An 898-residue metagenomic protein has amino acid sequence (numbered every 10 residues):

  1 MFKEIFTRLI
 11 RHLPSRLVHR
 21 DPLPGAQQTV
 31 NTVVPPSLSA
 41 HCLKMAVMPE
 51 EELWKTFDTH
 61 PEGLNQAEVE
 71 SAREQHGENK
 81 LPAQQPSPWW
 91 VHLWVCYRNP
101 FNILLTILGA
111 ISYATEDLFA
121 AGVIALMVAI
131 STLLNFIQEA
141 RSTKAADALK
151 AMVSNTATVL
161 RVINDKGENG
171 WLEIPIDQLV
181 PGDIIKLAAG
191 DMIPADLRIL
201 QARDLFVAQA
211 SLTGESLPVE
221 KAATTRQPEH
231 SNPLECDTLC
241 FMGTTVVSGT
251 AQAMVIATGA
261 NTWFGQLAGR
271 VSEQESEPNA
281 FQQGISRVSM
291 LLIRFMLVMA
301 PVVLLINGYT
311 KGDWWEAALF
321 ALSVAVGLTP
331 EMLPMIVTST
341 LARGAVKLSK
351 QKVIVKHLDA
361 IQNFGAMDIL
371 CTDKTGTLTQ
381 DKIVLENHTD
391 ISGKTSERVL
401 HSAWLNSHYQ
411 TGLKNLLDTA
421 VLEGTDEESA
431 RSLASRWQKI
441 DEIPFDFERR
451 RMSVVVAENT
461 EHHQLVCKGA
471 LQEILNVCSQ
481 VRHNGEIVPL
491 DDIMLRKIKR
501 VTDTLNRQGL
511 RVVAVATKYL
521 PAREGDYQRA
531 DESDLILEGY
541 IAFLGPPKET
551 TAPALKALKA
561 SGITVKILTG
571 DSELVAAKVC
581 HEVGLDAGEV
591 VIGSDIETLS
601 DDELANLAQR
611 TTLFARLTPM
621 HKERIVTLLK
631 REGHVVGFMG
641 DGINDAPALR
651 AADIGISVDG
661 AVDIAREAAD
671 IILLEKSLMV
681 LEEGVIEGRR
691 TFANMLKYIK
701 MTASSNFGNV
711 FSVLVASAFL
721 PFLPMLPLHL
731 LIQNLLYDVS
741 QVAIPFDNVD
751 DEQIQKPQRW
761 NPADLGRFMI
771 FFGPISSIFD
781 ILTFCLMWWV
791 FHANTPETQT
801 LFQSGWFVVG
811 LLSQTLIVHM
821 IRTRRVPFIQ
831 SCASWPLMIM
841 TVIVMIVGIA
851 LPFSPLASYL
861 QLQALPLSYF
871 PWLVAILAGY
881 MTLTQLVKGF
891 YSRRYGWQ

Functional and structural regions predicted by a protein language model:
M1-V180, I185-I193, R198-F206, A210-L217 (+4 more regions): Non-lumenal N-terminal regulatory segments of integral membrane proteins
V69, Y97, S142, A157 (+29 more regions): Residue-level signature of catalytic and energy-coupling elements of molecular machines, predominantly ATP/GTP-dependent
E78-A110, T143, H230-L239, R270-V298 (+6 more regions): Soluble-to-membrane junctions at the N-terminal ends of transmembrane alpha-helices in multi-pass ion-transporting
V95-A114, V128, T132, S154-N155 (+10 more regions): Alpha-helical transmembrane segments of multi-pass membrane proteins, especially the membrane-embedded transport
I103-V123, I163-K166, L291-T329, A342 (+6 more regions): Helix-interface capping motifs at the ends of transmembrane segments in multi-pass membrane proteins
T115, V123-S154, R161, E277-T372 (+5 more regions): Hydrophobic alpha-helical transmembrane segments
L239-V247, N363-L537, F543, K556-A557 (+6 more regions): Cytosolic catalytic regions of ATP/NTP-dependent phosphoryl-transfer enzymes
V303, P334, L341-R343, A587-F638 (+1 more regions): Membrane-embedded transport module
